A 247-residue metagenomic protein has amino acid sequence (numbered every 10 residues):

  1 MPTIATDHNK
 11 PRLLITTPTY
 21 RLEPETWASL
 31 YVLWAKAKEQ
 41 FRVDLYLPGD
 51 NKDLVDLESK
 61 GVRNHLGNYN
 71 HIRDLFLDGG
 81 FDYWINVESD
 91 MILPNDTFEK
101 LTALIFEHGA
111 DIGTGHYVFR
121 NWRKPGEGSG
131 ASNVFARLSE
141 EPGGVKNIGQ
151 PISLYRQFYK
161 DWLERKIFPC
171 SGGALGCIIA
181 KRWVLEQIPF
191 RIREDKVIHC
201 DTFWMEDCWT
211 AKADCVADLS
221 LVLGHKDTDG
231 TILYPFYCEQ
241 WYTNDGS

Functional and structural regions predicted by a protein language model:
M1-D56: N-proximal low-complexity "stem/linker" segments adjacent to membrane-targeting elements
S29-V32, G67, H71, K100 (+1 more regions): Alpha-helical elements of Rossmann-like donor-binding domains used by nucleotide-donor carbohydrate transfer enzymes
A35, L77-D78, F106: Residue-level signal for alpha-helix termini/capping positions
E39-D82: Active-site-proximal specificity loops/subdomain of glycosyltransferases
F81, G109-A110, A213: Short, high-confidence coil segments that cap the C-terminus of an alpha-helix and link into the following beta-strand
F81-I92: Short beta-strand-to-loop acidic/aromatic patch adjacent to the donor-nucleotide binding site
P94-I192: Conserved catalytic core of nucleotide-sugar-dependent glycosyltransferases
G172-G173, R182-W183, Q187-S247: C-terminal catalytic/acceptor-binding lobe
